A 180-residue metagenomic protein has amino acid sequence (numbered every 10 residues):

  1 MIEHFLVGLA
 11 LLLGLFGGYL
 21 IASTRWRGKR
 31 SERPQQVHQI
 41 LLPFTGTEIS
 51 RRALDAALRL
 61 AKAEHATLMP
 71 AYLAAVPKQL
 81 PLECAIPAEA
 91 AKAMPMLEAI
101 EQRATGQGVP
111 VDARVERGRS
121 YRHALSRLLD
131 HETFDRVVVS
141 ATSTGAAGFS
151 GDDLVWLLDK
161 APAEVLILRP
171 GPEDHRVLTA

Functional and structural regions predicted by a protein language model:
M1-R30, D130-A180: Gly/Ser-rich helix-loop-strand patches that form or flank binding pockets for ribonucleotide-derived cofactors
R33-P87, D112, I167: Small/aliphatic-rich secondary-structure junction motif
A53, L80-E83, A124-S126, F149-S150 (+1 more regions): Short, well-ordered secondary-structure micro-motifs
L60, A124-L128, E132: CheY-like receiver
P87-E98: Short, surface-exposed alpha-helical segments at coil->helix boundaries
Q107-V115: Short beta-strand elements in bilobed, periplasmic/extracellular small-molecule ligand-binding domains
V115-H123: Charged docking surfaces used in two-component/phosphorelay signaling
